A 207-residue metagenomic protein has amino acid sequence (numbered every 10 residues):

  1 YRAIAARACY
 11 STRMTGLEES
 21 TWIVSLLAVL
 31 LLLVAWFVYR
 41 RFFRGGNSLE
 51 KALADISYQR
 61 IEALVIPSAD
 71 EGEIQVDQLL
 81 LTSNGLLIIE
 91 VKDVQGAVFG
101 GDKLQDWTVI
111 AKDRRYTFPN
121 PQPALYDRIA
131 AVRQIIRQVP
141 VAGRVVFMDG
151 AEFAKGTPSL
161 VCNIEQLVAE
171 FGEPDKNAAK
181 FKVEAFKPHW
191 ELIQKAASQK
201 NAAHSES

Functional and structural regions predicted by a protein language model:
Y1-R13: N-terminal amphipathic/basic-hydrophobic helices that include classical n-h-c signal peptides and signal-anchor
Y10-I74, L80-L86, Q95-A97, A111-S207: Surface-exposed interaction regions that form or flank ligand-binding interfaces
K103-A111: Short, basic/glycine-rich phosphate-binding loops at helix/coil junctions that contact nucleotide phosphates
